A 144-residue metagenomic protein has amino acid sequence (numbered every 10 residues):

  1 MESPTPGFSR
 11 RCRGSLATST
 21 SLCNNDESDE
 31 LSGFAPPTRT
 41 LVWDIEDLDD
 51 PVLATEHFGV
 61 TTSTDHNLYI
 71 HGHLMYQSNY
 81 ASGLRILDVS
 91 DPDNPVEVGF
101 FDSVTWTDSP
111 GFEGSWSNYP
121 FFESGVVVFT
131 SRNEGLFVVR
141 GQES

Functional and structural regions predicted by a protein language model:
M1-S144: Feature marking well-ordered beta-strand scaffolds used for ligand recognition
